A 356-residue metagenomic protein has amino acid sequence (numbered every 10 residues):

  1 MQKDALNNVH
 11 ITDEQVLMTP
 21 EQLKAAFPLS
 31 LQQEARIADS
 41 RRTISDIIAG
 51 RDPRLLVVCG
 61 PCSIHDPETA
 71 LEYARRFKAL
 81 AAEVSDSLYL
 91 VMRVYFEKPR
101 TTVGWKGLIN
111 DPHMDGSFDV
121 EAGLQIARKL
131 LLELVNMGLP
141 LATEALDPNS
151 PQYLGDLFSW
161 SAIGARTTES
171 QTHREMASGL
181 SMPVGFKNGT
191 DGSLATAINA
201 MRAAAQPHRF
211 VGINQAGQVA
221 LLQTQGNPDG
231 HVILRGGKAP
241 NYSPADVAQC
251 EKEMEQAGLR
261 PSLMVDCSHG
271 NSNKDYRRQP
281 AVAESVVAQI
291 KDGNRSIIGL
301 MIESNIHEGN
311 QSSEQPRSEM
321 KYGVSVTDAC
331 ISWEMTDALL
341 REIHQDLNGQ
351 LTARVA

Functional and structural regions predicted by a protein language model:
Q2-N8, A74, S87-Y242, D246-V247 (+8 more regions): Active-site-facing alpha/beta catalytic cores
V9-A49: N- or domain-start disorder-to-order transition segments that initiate the globular core
P20-P28, T224-G236, M320, V324: Gly-rich Lys/Arg/Thr-decorated short loops/hinges at beta-loop-alpha junctions or inter-strand turns that position
L56-T69, D328: Conserved phosphate/anionic-ligand binding catalytic regions in large, soluble enzymes, centered on
G60, V265, S332: Conserved, mostly hydrophobic/aromatic
L234-G237, N241, Q249-M264: A contiguous, surface-oriented mixed alpha/beta subdomain in the mid-to-C-terminal portion of proteins that forms
N305-L351: Internal helix-turn-beta structural module
